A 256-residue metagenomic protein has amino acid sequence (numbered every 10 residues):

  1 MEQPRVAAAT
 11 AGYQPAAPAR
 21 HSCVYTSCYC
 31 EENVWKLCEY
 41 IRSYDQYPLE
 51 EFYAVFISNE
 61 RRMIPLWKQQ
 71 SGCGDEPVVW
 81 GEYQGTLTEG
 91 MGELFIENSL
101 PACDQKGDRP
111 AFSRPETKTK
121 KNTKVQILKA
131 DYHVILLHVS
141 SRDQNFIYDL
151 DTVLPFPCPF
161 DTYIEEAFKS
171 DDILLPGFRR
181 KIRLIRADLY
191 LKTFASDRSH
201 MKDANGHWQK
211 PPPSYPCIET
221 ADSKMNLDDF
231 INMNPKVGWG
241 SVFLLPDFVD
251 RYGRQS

Functional and structural regions predicted by a protein language model:
M1-S256: A structural boundary/capping signal
